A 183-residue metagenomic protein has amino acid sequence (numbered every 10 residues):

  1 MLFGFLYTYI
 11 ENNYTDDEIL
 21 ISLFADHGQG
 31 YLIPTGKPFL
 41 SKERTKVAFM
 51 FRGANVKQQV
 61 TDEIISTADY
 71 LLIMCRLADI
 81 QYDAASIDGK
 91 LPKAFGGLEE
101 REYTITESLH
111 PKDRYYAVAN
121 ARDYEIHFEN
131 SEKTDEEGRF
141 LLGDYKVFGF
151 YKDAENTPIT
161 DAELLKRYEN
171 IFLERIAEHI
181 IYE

Functional and structural regions predicted by a protein language model:
G4, T8-D16, G53-E183: Membrane-interface soluble catalytic domains
Y9-V56, S66: Histidine-centered active-site microenvironments of extracellular/periplasmic hydrolases and transferases
